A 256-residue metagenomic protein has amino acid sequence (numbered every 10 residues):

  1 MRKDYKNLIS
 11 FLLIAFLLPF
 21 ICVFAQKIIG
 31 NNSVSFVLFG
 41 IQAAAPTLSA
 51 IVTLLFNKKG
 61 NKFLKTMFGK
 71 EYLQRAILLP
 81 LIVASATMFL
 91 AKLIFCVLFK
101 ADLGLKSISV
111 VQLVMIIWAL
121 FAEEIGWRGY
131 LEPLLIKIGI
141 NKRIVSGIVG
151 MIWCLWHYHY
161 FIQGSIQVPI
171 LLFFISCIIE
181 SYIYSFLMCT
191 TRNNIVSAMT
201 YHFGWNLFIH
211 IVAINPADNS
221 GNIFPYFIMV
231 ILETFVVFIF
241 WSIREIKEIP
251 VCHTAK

Functional and structural regions predicted by a protein language model:
M1-L13, N141: N-terminal membrane topogenic signal
L8-N57, R75-L79, I108-M115, G221-F235: Alpha-helical transmembrane segments in multi-pass membrane proteins
F16, A44, L81, L113 (+7 more regions): Residue-level signature of the transmembrane alpha-helical core of multi-pass small-molecule transporters
S33-V37, N61-I138, S165, P169 (+2 more regions): Juxtamembrane helix-loop-helix connectors linking adjacent transmembrane helices in multi-pass membrane enzymes
F56-K62, F238-K256: Membrane-interface capping segments at transmembrane-helix boundaries
I125-G150, F186-N194: Membrane-interface helix/loop boundary segments of multi-pass membrane proteins
R143-S165: Membrane-helix boundary elements
I170-I228: Functionally important transmembrane alpha-helices
